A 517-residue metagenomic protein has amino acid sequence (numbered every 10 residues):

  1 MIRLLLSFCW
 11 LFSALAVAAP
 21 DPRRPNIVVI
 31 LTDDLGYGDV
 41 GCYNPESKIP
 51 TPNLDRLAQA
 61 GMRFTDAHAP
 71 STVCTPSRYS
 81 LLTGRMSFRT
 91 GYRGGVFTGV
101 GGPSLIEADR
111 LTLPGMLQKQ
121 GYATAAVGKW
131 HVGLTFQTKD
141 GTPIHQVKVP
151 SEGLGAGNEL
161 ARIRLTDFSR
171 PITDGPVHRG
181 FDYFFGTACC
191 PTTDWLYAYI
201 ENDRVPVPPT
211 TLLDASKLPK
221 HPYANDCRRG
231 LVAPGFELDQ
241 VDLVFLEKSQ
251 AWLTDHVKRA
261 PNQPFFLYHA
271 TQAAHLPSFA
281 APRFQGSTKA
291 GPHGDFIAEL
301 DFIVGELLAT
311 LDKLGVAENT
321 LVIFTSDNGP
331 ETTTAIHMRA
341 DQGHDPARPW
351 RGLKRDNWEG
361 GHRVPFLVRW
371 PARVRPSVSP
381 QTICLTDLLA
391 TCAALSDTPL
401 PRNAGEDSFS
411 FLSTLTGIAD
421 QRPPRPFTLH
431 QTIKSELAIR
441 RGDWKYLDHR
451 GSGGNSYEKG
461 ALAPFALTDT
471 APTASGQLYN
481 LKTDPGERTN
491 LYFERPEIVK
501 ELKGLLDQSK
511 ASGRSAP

Functional and structural regions predicted by a protein language model:
R3-A14: Bacterial N-terminal signal peptides
L6, V17-Q477, P485-P517: Formylglycine-dependent sulfatase
